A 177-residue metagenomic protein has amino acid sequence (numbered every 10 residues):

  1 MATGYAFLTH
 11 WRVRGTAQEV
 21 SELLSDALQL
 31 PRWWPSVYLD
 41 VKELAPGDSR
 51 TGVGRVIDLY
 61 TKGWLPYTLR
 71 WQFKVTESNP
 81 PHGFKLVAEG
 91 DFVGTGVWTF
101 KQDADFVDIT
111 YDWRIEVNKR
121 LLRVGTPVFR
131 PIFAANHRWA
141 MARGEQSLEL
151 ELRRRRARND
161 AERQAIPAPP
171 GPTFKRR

Functional and structural regions predicted by a protein language model:
M1-D48, R163-R177: Hydrophobic ligand-binding cavity/cleft-lining segments
L8-R12, R70-Q72, T95-V97, D112: Well-ordered beta-strand positions in beta-sheet-rich domains
Q18-E22, K101, Q146, L150: Replace "anionic and nucleotidyl ligands
S25, R70, R123-V124: Generic recognition of short, well-ordered alpha-helical segments
V41-T95, D108, W139, R143-E162 (+2 more regions): Glycine-rich portal/gate segments that line the openings of hydrophobic small-molecule binding cavities
V87-A142: Beta-strand/loop substructures that line and gate deep hydrophobic ligand-binding cavities in soluble
